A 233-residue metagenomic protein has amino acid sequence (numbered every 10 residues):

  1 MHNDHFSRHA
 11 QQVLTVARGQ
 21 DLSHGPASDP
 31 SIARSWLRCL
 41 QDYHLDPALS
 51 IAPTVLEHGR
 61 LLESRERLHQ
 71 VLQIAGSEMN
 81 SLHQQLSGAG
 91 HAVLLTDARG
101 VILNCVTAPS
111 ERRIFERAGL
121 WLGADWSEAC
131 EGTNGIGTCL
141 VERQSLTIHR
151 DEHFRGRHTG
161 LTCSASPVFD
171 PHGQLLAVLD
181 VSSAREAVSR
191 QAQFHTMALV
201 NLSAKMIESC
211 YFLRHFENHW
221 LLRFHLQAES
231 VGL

Functional and structural regions predicted by a protein language model:
M1-S127, T138, Q144-T147, G160-L161 (+2 more regions): Intrinsically disordered, low-complexity terminal regulatory regions
C130-G135: Tandem CBS (Bateman) regulatory domains
H153-R157: A short beta-turn/loop motif at secondary-structure boundaries
